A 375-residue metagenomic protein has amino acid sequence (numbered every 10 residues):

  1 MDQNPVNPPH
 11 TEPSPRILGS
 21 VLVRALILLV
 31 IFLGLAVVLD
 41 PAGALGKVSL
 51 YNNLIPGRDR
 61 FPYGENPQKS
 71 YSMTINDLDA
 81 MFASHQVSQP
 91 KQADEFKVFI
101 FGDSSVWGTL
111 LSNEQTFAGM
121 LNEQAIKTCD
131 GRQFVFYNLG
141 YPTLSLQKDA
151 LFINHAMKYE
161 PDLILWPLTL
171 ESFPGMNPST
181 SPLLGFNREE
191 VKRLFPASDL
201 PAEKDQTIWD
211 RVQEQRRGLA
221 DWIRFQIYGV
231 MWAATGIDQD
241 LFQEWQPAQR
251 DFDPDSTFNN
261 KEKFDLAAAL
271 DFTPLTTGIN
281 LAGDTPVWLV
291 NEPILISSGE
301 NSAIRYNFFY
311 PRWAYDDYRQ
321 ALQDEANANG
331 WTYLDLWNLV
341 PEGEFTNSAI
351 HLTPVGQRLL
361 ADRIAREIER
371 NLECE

Functional and structural regions predicted by a protein language model:
M1-L18: N-terminal Lys/Arg-rich, disordered targeting/topogenic segments
V23-D40: Hydrophobic membrane-insertion alpha-helices, especially the h-region of bacterial N-terminal signal peptides
A42-C129, V340-E344: Membrane/wall-proximal cationic-aromatic binding patches
Q86-P178: Membrane-embedded segments
V98, L110-E114, P142-D149, D265-F272 (+3 more regions): Solvent-exposed, acidic/flexible segments
N138-G140, N291, D335-N338: Residue-level recognition of beta-strand->loop/alpha-helix junctions
P174-Q323, P341-E342: Serine-dependent acyl-ester chemistry module
I296-E375: Catalytic His-Asp segment of secreted/periplasmic serine-dependent ester chemistry enzymes
